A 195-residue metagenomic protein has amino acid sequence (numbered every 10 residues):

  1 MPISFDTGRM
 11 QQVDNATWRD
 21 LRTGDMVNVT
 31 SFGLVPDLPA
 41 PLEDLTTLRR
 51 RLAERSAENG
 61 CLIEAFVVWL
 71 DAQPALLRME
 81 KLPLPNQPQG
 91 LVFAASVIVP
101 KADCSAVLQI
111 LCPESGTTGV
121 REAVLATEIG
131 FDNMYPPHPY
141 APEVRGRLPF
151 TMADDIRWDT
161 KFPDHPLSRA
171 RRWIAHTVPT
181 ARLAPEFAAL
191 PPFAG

Functional and structural regions predicted by a protein language model:
M1-N15, S31-L48, A53-A57: Short Lys/Arg-enriched alpha/beta "domain-start" segment
P2-R9, C112-G195: Surface-exposed amphipathic alpha-helical segments
F5-W18, G60-L62, Q73-A75, A181 (+1 more regions): Short glycine-aromatic motifs
W18-L21, V29, E80-L82, I98 (+1 more regions): Short beta-strand element of the conserved SAM-dependent methyltransferase core
R19-T47, A65-L70, A106: A short acidic-to-branched-hydrophobic micro-motif
P39, P88-G90, T118-V120, V124: Short acidic, gly/pro-rich beta-turn/loop elements at beta-sheet edges and active-site/ligand-binding grooves
T46-E54, E58-N59, L76-G90, F150 (+1 more regions): Hydrophobic/basic alpha-helical segments enriched in Actinobacteria
A53-D103, I110-T117: Signature of long, low-cysteine stretches enriched in small and polar/charged residues
